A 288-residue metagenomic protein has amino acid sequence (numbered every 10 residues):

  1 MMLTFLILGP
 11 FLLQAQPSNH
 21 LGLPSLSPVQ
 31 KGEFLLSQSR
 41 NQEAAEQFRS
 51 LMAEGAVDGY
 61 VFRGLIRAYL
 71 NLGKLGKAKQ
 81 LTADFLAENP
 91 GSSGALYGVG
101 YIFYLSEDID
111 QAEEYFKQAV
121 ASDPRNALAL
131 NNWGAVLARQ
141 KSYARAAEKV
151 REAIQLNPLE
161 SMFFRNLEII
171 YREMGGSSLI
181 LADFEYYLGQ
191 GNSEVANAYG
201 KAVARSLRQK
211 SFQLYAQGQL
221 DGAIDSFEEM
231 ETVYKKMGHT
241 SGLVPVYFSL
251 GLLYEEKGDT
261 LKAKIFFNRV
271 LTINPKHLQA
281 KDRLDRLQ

Functional and structural regions predicted by a protein language model:
L12-G64, N71, Q80: N-terminal leader/linker segments that initiate helical-solenoid repeat arrays
P24-S25, D58-Y60, S93-G94, A127-L128 (+5 more regions): Helix-start (N-cap) detector for alpha-helical repeat units in TPR-like alpha-solenoids, especially tetratricopeptide
S37-Q38, N71-L72, L105-S106, R139-Q140 (+7 more regions): Register position in tetratricopeptide repeats
E54, E88, S122, L156 (+4 more regions): Structural marker of alpha-solenoid helical repeat scaffolds
